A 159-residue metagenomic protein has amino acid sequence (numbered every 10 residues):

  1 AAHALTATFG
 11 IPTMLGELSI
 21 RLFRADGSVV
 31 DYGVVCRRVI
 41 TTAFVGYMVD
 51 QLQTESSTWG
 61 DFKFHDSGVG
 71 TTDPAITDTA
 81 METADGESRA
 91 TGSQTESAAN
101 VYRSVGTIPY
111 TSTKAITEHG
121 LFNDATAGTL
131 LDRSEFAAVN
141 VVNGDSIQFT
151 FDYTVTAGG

Functional and structural regions predicted by a protein language model:
A1-T117, D124-G159: Small cysteine-rich, disulfide-bonded extracellular modules of the LU/uPAR three-finger superfamily and closely related
